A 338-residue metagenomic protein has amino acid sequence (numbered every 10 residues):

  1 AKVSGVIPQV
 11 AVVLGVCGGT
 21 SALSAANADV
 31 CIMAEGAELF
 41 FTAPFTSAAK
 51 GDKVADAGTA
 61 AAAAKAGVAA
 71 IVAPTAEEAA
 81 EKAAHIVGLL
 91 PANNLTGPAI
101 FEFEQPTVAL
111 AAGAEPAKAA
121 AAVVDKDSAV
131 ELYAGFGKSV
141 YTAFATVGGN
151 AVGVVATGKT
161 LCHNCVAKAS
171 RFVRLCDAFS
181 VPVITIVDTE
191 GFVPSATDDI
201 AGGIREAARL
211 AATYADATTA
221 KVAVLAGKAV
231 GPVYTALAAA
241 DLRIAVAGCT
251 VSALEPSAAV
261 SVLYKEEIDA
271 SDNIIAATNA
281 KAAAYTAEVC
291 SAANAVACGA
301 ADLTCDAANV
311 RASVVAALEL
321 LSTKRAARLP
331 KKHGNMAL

Functional and structural regions predicted by a protein language model:
A1-L338: Ligand-binding clefts of soluble mixed alpha/beta catalytic domains
